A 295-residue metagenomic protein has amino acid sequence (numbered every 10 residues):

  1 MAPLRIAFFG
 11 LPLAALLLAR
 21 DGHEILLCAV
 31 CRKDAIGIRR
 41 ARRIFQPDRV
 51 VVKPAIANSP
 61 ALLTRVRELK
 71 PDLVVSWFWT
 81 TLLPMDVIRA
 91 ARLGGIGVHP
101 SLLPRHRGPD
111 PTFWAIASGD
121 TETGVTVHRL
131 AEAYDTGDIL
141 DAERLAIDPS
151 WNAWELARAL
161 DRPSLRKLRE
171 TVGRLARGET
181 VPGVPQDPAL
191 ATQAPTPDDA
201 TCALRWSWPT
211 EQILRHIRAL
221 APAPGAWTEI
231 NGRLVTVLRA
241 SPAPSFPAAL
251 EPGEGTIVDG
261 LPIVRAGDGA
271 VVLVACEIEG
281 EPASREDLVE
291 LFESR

Functional and structural regions predicted by a protein language model:
M1-R40: N-terminal Rossmann-like dinucleotide-binding module
L4, W77-Q193: Donor/substrate-binding cores of folate-linked one-carbon enzymes
F9-A14, C31-D34, A55-N58, W79-T81 (+2 more regions): Short beta->alpha connector loops
G10, V74, V127, N152 (+3 more regions): A residue-level signal for conserved active-site and pocket-lining positions in enzyme catalytic cores
L13, S207-R295: An anion-binding loop in the catalytic cleft
L26-C31, R49-L69, V74-S76, T81-P100 (+1 more regions): Internal alpha/beta domain cores that form substrate/cofactor-binding pockets in large enzymes and binding proteins
A35-A41, P60-A61, R105-P111: Short, charged, surface-exposed secondary-structure boundary motifs
P195-W208: Acyl-group handling in specialized metabolite and lipid biosynthesis
